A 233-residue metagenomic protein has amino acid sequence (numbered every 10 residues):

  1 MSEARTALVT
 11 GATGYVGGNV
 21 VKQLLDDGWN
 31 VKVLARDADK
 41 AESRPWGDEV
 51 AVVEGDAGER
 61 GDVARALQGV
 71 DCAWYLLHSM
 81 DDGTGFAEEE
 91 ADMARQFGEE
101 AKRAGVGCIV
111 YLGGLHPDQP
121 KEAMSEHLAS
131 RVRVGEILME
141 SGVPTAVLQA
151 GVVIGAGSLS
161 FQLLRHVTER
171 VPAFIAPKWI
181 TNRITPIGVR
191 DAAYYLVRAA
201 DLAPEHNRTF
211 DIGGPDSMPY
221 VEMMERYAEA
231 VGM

Functional and structural regions predicted by a protein language model:
S2-T6, R198-M233: Mid/C-terminal beta-alpha module of Rossmann-like enzyme folds, strongest in SDR-family dehydrogenases/epimerases
S2-W29: N-terminal Rossmann NAD(P)H-binding glycine-rich loop of SDR-like oxidoreductase domains
T10, L34, L76, I109-L115 (+1 more regions): SDR active-site strand-loop-helix element
W29-D37: Conserved glycine-rich Rossmann-like NAD(P)H-binding loop of the short-chain dehydrogenase/reductase
D39-A104, G114-A123: NAD(P)H-binding glycine-rich loop region in Rossmannoid oxidoreductase-like domains and their noncatalytic homologs
A87-A91, A123-V132, M139, V153-I154 (+4 more regions): Short-chain dehydrogenase/reductase
M93, L159-S160, W179-A200, R208-D211 (+1 more regions): Substrate-positioning beta->alpha
G113, E136-L159, L163-H166, R170 (+1 more regions): Conserved beta-loop-beta element that borders a ligand/cofactor-binding pocket
